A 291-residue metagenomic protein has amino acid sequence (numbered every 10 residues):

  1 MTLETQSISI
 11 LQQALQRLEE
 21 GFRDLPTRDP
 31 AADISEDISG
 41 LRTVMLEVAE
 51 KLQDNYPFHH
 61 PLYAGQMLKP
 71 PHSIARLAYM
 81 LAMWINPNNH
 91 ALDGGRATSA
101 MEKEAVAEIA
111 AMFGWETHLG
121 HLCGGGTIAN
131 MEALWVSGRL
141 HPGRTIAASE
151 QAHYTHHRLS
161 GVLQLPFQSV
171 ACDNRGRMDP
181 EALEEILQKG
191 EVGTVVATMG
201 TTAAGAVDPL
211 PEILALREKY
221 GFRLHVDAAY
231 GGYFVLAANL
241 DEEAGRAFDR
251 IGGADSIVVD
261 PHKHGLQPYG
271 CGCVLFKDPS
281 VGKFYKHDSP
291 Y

Functional and structural regions predicted by a protein language model:
M1-E116: N-terminal entrance/gating region of PLP-dependent enzymes' catalytic architecture
G94-T98, G120-T127, A148-E150, T198: Active-site nucleophile and cofactor-binding loops and adjacent substrate-binding regions of central metabolic enzymes
E102-A107, H118-P142, T155-L159: Conserved beta-loop-alpha segment that forms the PLP phosphate-binding cup at the N-terminus of a helix
E132-W135, H157-V162, G205-P209, F234-L240 (+1 more regions): Short acidic, glycine/serine/threonine-rich loops at helix termini
R139-V192: PLP-dependent aminotransferase-like
M178-V226: Active-site phosphate-binding strand-loop segment of PLP-dependent enzymes
E181-E185, V207-K219, G231-S256: Active-site pre-lysine segment of PLP-dependent enzymes
E243-Y291: Active-site C-terminal subdomain of aminotransferase-like
